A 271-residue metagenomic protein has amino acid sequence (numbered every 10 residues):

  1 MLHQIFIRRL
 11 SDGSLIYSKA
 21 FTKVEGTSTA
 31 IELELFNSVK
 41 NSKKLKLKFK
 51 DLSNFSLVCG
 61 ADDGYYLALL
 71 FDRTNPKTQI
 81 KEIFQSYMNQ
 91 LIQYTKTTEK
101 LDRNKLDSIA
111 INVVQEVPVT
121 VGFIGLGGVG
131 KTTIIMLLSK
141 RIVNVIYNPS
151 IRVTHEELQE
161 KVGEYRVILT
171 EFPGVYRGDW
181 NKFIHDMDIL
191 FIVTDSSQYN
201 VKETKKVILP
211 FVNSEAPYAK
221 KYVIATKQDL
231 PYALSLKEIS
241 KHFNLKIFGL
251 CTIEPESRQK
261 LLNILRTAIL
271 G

Functional and structural regions predicted by a protein language model:
M1-Q115: Acidic, low-complexity cytosolic segments
K19, L69-L70, L169-E171, L190-S196 (+2 more regions): Conserved beta-strand segments of the P-loop GTPase G domain that flank and frequently precede/overlap
V119-I142: Glycine-rich phosphate-binding P-loop
S139-R166: Switch I (effector-binding) loop of TRAFAC-class P-loop GTPase G-domains
V162-G178: Switch II (G3) loop of P-loop NTPases
R177-Q198, V212-S214: Inter-motif core of Ras-like GTPase G domains
S196-N244: Conserved C-terminal guanine-recognition region of P-loop GTPase G domains, centered on the G4
P231-G271: Canonical P-loop GTPase G-domain recognition
